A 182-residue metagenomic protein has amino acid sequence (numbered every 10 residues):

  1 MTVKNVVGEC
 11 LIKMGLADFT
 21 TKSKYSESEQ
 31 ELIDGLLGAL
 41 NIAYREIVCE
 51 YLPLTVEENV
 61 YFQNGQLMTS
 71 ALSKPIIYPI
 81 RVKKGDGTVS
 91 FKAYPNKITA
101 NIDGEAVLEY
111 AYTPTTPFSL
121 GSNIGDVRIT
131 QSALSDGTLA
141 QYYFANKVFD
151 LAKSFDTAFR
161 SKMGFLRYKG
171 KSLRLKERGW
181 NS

Functional and structural regions predicted by a protein language model:
M1-S182: Glycine-enriched, solvent-exposed interface loops adjoining structured elements
